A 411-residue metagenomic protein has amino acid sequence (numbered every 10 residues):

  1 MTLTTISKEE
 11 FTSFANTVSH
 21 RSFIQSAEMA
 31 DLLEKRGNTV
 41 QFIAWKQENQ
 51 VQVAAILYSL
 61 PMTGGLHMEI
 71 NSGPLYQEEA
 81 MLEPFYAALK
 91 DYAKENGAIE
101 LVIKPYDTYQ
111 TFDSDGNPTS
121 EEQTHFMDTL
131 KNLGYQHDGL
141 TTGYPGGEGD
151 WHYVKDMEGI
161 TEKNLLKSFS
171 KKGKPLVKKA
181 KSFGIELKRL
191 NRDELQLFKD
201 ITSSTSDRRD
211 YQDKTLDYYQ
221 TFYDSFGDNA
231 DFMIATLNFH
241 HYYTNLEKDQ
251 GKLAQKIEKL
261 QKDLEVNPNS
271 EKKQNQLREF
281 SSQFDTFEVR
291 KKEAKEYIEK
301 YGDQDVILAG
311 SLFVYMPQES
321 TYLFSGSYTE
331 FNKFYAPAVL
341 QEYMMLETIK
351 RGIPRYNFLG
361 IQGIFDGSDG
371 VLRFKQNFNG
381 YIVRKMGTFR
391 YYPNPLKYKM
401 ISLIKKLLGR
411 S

Functional and structural regions predicted by a protein language model:
T4-G64, D113, Y135-G146, D156-F331: A conserved beta-strand-loop-helix scaffold within acyl/acetyltransferase catalytic domains
T5-K8, V18, D31-L32, T119-I160 (+3 more regions): Active-site/acyl-donor-binding loops of N-acyltransferases
E69-N71, F313: Catalytic phosphate/metal-binding cores of nucleic-acid and nucleotide-processing enzymes, i.e., regions that mediate
S72-A80, E158, S325-F334, Q362: A short, internal acetyl-CoA/4′-phosphopantetheine-binding micro-motif in the GNAT/acyltransferase core
A80-D91, N332-L346: Conserved acetyl-CoA-binding loop-helix of GNAT-fold acetyltransferases
N96-F112, K350-G360: Conserved GNAT acetyl-CoA-binding A-motif
Y109-Q123: Surface-exposed loop and membrane-interface regions of Gram-negative outer-membrane beta-barrel proteins
Q220-Y223, S311, M345, L372 (+1 more regions): Generic hydrophobic alpha-helical scaffold/packing signal
